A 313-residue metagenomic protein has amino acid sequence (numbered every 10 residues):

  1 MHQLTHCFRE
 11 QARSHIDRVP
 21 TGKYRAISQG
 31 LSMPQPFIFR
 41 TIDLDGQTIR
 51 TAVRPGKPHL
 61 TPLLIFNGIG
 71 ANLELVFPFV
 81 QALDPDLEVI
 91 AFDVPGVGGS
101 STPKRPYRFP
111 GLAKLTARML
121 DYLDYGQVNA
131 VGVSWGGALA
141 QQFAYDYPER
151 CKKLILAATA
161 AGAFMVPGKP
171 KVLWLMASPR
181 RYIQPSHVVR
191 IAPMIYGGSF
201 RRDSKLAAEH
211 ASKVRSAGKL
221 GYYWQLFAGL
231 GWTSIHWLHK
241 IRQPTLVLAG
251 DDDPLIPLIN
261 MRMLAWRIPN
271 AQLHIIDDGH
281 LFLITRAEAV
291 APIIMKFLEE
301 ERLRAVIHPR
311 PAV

Functional and structural regions predicted by a protein language model:
Q47-G99: Conserved HGGG/HGGXW glycine-rich cap/lid loop of the alpha/beta-hydrolase fold
A91-V131: Active-site loop/oxyanion-hole signature of alpha/beta-hydrolase fold enzymes
G132, G136, A140: Gly/Ala-rich beta-loop-alpha elbow adjacent to hydrolase catalytic centers
Q141, Y145, C151-R181: Flexible "cap/lid" loop of the alpha/beta hydrolase fold
M165-P167, P185-W237: Conserved alpha/beta-hydrolase catalytic His-Asp/Glu region
I241, V247-A249: Short beta-strand/loop motif that positions the catalytic acidic residue of the alpha/beta-hydrolase fold
D252-I256: Acidic catalytic loop of the alpha/beta-hydrolase fold
G279-A291: Catalytic histidine-centered segment of alpha/beta-hydrolase-like enzymes
